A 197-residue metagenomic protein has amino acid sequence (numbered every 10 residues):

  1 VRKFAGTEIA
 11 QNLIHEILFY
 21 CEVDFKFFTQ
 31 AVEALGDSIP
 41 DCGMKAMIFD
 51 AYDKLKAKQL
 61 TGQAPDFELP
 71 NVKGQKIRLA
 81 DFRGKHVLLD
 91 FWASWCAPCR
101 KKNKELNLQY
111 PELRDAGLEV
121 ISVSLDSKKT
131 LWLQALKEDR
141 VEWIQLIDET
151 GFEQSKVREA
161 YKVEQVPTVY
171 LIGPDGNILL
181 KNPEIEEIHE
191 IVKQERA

Functional and structural regions predicted by a protein language model:
V1-I77: Oxidative protein folding and maturation machinery
R83-G84, F91-L108: Conserved redox-active cysteine motifs that mediate thiol-disulfide chemistry, especially di-cysteine Cys-X(1-2)-Cys
G84-H86, A116-L118, R140-W143, P174: Loop/turn elements at helix/coil->beta-strand transitions in domains of secreted/extracellular proteins
H86-V87, P167: Alpha/beta-hydrolase fold active-site loops
L89, I121-V123, L146, Y170: Conserved hydrophobic packing residues within short motifs/helices of P-loop NTPase cores of ABC-family ATPases
K101-D139, T150-E159: Structural microenvironment flanking redox-active thiols in thiol-disulfide oxidoreductases
V141, T150-K193: Thiol/disulfide oxidoreductase modules built on the thioredoxin-like
